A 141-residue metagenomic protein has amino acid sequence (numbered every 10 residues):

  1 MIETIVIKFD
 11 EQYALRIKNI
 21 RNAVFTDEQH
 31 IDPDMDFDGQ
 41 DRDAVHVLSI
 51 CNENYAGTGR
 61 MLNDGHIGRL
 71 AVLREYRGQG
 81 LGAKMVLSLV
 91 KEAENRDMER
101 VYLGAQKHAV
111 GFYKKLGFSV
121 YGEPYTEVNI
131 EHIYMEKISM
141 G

Functional and structural regions predicted by a protein language model:
M1-D36, H46, C51-N54, G141: Short amphipathic alpha-helix that is part of the acyltransferase structural core
R21, Y113, F118: Conserved active-site tyrosine of GNAT-family acetyltransferases
D34-G39, E123-Y125: Short, solvent-exposed loop/turn elements at beta->coil junctions and helix N-caps that rim active or binding pockets
A44, A56, I130: Short coil/loop residues immediately preceding or within conserved phosphate-binding loops of NTP-utilizing enzyme
L48, E53-A71: Conserved beta-strand in the GNAT
Y76, G80-S88: Conserved acetyl-CoA pyrophosphate-binding loop and the N-cap/start of the following alpha-helix in GNAT-like
A93-Q106: Conserved GNAT acetyl-CoA-binding A-motif
G104, S119-Y134: Conserved catalytic-core motifs of GNAT/GCN5-like acyltransferases
